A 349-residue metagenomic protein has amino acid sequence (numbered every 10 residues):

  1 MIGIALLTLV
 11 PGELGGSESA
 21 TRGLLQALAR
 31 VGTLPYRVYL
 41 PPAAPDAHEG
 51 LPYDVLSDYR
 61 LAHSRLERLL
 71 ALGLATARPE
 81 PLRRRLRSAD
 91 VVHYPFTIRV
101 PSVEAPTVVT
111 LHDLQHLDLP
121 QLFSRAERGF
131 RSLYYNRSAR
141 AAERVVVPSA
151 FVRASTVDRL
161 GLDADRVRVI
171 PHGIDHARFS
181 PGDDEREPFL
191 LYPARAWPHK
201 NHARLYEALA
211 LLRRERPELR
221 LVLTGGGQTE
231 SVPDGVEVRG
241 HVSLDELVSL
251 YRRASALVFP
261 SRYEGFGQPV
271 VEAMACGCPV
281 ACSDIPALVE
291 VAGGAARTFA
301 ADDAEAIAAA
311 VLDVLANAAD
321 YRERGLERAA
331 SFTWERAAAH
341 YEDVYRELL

Functional and structural regions predicted by a protein language model:
M1-L349: Carbohydrate transferase catalytic cores enriched for Leloir-type hexosyltransferases
